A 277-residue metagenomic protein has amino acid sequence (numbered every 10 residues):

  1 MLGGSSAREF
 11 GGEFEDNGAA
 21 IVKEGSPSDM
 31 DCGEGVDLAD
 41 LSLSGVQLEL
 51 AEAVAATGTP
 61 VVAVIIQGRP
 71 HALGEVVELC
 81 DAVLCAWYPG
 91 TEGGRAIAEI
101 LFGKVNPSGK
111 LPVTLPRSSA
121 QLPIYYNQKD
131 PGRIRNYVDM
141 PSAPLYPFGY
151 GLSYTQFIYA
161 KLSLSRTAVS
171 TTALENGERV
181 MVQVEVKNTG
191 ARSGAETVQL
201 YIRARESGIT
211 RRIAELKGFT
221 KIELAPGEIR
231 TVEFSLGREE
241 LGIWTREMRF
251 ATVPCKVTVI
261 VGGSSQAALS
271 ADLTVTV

Functional and structural regions predicted by a protein language model:
M1-V277: C-terminal non-catalytic regions of proteins with extracellular/luminal or membrane-system context
